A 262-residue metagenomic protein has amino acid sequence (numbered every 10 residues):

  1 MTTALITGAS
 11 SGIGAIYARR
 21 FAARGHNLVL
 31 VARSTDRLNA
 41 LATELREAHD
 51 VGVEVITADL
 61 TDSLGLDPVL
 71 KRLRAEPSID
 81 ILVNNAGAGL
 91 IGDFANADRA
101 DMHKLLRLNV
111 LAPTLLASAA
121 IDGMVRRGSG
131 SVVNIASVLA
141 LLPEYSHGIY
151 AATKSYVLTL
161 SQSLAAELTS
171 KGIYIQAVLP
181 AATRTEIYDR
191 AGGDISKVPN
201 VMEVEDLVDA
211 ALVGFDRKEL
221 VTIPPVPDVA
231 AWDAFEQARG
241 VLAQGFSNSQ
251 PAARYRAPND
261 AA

Functional and structural regions predicted by a protein language model:
S10-G12: Conserved glycine-rich cofactor-binding loop
R24-L41: Conserved glycine-rich Rossmann-like NAD(P)H-binding loop of the short-chain dehydrogenase/reductase
D93-F94, D101-K104: Substrate-binding pocket helix/loop in short-chain dehydrogenase/reductase
A95, E144-G148: Active-site loop immediately N-terminal to the catalytic Tyr-X3-Lys motif of short-chain dehydrogenase/reductase
A117, T153: Active-site helix of classical SDR
S137: Residue(s) in the substrate-gating loop at a strand-loop-helix junction that position the organic substrate next
A177, G193-W232: C-terminal helical subdomain
